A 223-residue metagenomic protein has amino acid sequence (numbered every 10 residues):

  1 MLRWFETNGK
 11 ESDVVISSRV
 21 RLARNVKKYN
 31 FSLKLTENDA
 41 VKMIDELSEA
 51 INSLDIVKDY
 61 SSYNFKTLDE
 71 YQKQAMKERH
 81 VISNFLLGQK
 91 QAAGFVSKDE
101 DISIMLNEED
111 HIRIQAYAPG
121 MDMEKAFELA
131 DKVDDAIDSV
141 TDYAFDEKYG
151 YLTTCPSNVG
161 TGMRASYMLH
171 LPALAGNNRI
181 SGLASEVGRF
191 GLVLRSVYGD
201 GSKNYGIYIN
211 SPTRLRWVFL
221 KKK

Functional and structural regions predicted by a protein language model:
M1-K148, M163, A175-N177, G182-A184 (+1 more regions): Long, Pro/Ser/Thr-rich low-complexity/intrinsically disordered regulatory tracts in eukaryotic proteins
G150-Y167: Conserved phosphate/anionic-ligand binding catalytic regions in large, soluble enzymes, centered on
